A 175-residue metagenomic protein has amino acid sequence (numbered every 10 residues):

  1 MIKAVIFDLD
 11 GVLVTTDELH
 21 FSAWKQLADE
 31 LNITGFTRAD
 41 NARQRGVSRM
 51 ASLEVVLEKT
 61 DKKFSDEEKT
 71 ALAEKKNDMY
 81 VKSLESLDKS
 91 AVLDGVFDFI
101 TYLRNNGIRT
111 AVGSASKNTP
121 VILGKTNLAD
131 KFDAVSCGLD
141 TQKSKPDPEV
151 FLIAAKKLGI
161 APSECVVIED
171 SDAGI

Functional and structural regions predicted by a protein language model:
M1-D40: Active-site neighborhood of HAD-like aspartate-dependent phosphohydrolases
L13, V92, V112, V167-I168: Conserved SAM-binding loop
F21, K25, D29, R49-E54 (+2 more regions): An amphipathic alpha-helix signature
E30-T60: Alpha-helical substrate-recognition element adjacent to the catalytic core
I33-T34, K62, L128, I160: Helix N-cap/coil-helix junction residues
E58-D94: Metal-dependent phosphoesterase signature
K82-V112: Short, acidic loop-to-helix structural element flanking the phosphoryl-transfer center in phosphate-processing enzymes
K89-S90, K117-I175: Substrate-recognition "cap/lid" segment bordering the active-site pocket of phosphatases
